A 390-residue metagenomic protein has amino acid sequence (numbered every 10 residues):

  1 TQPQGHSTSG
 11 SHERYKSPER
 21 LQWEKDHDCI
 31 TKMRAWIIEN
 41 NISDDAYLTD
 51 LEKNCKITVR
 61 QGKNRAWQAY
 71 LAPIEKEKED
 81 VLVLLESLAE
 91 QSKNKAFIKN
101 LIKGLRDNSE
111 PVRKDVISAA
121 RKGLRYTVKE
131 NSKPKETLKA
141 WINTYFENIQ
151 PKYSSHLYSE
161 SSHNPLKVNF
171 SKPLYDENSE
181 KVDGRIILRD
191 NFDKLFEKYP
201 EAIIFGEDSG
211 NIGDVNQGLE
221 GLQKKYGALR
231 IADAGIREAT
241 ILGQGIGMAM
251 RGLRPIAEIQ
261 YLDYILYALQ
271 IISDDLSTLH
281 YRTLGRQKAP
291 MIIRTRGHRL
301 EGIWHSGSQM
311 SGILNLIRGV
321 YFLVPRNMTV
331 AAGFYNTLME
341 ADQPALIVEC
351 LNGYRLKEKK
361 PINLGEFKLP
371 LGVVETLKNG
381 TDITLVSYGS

Functional and structural regions predicted by a protein language model:
T1-E13, N211, L229, I236-L242 (+1 more regions): Conserved thiamine diphosphate
P3-Q4, S9-Y226: Conserved acidic/glycine
P200-I203, R230-I231, Y321: Secondary-structure boundary/capping signal
